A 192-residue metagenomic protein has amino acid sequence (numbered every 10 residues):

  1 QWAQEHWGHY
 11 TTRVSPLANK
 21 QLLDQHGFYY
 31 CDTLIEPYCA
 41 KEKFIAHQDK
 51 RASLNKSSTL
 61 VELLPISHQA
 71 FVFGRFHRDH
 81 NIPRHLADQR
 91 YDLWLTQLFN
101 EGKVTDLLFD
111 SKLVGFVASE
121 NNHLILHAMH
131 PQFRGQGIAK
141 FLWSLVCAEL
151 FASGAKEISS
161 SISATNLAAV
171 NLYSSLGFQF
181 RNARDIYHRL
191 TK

Functional and structural regions predicted by a protein language model:
Q1-S58, D185-R189: Acyl-donor-binding surface of acyltransferase catalytic domains
Q1-W2, L126-M129, G135-A152, N171-S175: Conserved acetyl-CoA-binding loop-helix of GNAT-fold acetyltransferases
E5-S15, L150-I162: Conserved GNAT acetyl-CoA-binding A-motif
T12, N100-E120, F133: Conserved beta-hairpin
P16-Y30, K140, A164-N182: Conserved active-site alpha-helix within GNAT-family acetyltransferase domains
A18-N19, I82-T105: Active-site rim helix/loop that mediates acceptor-substrate recognition in acyltransferases
C31, S111-G115, A168: Glycine-rich acetyl-CoA-binding "A-motif" of GNAT/NAT acetyltransferases
Q48-H85: Short amphipathic alpha-helix that is part of the acyltransferase structural core
